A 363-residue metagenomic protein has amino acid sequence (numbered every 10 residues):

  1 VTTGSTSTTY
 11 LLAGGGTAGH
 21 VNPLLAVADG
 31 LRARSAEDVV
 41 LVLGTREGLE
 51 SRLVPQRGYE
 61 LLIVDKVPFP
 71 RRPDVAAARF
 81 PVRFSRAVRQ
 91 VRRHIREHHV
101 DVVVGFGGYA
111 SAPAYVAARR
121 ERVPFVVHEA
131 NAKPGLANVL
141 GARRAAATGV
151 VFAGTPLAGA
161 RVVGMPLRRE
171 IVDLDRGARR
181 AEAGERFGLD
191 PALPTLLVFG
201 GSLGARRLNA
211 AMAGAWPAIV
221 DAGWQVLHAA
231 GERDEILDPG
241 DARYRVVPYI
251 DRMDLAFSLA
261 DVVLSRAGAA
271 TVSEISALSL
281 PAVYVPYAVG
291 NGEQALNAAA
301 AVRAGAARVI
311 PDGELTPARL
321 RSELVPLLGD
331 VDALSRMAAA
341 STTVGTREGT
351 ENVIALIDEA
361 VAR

Functional and structural regions predicted by a protein language model:
S7-A18, E37-Q90, V163, P311-G313: Conserved nucleotide-sugar phosphate-binding/catalytic loop shared by glycosyltransferases and other
H20-R32: Short amphipathic alpha-helix
L43, G48, L53-P55, R176-E185 (+5 more regions): Donor-nucleotide binding loops and adjacent catalytic segments primarily of GT-B fold Leloir glycosyltransferases
Q90-V103, S111-V126, V139-R144: Glycosyltransferases and closely related glycan-assembly transferases that use nucleotide-activated donors
R119-A181: Active-site-proximal region of nucleotide-activated glycan assembly enzymes, centered on histidine/acidic-rich loops
E121, S258-D261, E274-V285, A304: Conserved donor-binding/catalytic loop of nucleotide-activated donor transferases
P326, T346-R363: C-terminal alpha-helical cap of glycosyltransferases
A333-R347: A short, well-ordered alpha-helix in the C-terminal region of glycosyltransferases
